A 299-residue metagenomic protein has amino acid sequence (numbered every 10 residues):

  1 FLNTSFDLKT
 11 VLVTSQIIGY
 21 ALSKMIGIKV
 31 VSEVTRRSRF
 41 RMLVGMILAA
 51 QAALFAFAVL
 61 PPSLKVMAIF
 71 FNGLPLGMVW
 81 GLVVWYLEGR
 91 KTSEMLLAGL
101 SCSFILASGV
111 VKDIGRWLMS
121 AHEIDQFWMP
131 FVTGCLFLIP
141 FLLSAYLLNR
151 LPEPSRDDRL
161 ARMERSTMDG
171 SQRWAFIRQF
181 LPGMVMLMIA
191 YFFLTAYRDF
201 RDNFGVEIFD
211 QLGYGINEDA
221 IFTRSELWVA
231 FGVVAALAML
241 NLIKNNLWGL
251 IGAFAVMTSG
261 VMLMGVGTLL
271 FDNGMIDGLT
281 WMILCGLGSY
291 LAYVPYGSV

Functional and structural regions predicted by a protein language model:
F1, F176-F200, L287: Pair of pore-lining "gating" transmembrane helices in MFS-fold secondary transporters
L2-S15, L181-M186, V206-G232, T280: Loop-to-transmembrane helix entry
T10-V31, W228-M239: Central cavity-lining transmembrane alpha-helices of secondary-active solute carriers, predominantly the Major
V44-P61, A238-L242, M257-G274: C-terminal ends and interior cores of transmembrane alpha-helices in multi-pass membrane transporters/permeases
S63-V79, M275-P295: Hydrophobic core of transmembrane alpha-helices in multi-pass small-molecule transporters, especially MFS/SLC-type
G77-T92, G205, L291-S298: Intracellular juxtamembrane helix-capping segments at the cytosolic ends of symmetry-related transmembrane helices
S93, M119-I189, D210-Q211, I243-N245: Intracellular loop-helix junctions on the cytosolic face of multi-pass helical membrane proteins
S93-S120, L136-P140: Glycine-rich segments within core transmembrane alpha-helices of 12-TM secondary carriers
